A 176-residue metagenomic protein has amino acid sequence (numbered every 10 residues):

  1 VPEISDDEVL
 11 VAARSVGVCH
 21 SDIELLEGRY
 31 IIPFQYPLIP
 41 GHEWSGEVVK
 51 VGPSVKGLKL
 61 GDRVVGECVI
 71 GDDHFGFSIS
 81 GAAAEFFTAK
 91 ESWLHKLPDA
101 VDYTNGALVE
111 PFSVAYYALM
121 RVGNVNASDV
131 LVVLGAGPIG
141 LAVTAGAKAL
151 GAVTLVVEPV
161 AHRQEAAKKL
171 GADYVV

Functional and structural regions predicted by a protein language model:
P2-V16, R29-I70, P98-V101: Glycine-rich beta-strand-centered segment in the early N-terminal region that forms part of a ligand/cofactor-binding
A12-R14, L26, K90, G135: A secondary-structure boundary/capping signal
H20, H42, Y117: Histidine-centered active-site/metal-ligand motif
S21-E27: Cytochrome P450 core scaffold surrounding the K-helix E-X-X-R motif and the conserved "meander" helix-loop region
L26, V49-G52, T88-A89, V176: Short beta-strand-to-turn element immediately C-terminal to the catalytic PLP-Schiff-base lysine in fold type I
E43, D62-R63, F86, V130 (+1 more regions): Residue-level marker of beta-strand positions
G57, E67-L134: NAD(P)H dinucleotide-binding glycine-rich loop of Rossmann-like/cofactor-binding domains, especially the beta1-alpha1
T104-V176: Mid-domain Rossmann-like dinucleotide-binding core that forms the NAD(H)/NADP(H) cofactor-binding site
